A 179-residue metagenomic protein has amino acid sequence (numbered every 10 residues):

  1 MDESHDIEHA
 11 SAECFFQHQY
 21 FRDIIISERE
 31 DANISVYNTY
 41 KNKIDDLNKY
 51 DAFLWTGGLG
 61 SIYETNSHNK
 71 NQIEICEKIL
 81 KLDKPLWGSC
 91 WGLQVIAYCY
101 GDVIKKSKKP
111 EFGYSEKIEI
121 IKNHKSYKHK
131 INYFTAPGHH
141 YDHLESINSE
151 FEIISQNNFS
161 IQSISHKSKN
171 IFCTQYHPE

Functional and structural regions predicted by a protein language model:
M1-K84: N-terminal beta1-alpha1 cap of cysteine-dependent amidohydrolase-like domains
D2, N170-Y176: Active-site-proximal beta-strand elements of phosphoester/diester hydrolases
V36-N38, P137-H139, C173-Q175: Short beta-strand segments
I44-K49, V95-Y98, E145-S149, I164-H166: Short loop/helix-cap segments at secondary-structure boundaries that form the rim of catalytic
W55-H124, T135: Cysteine-nucleophile active-site neighborhood
C90, H140, H177: Active-site glycine-centered loops adjacent to acidic/histidine catalytic or metal-binding residues that shape
S115-K117, I161-S163, C173: Conserved hydrophobic/aromatic beta-strand scaffold that supports enzyme active sites
H124-S168: Catalytic beta-strand/loop cores that center a nucleophilic Ser/Cys/Thr and support acyl-enzyme chemistry
